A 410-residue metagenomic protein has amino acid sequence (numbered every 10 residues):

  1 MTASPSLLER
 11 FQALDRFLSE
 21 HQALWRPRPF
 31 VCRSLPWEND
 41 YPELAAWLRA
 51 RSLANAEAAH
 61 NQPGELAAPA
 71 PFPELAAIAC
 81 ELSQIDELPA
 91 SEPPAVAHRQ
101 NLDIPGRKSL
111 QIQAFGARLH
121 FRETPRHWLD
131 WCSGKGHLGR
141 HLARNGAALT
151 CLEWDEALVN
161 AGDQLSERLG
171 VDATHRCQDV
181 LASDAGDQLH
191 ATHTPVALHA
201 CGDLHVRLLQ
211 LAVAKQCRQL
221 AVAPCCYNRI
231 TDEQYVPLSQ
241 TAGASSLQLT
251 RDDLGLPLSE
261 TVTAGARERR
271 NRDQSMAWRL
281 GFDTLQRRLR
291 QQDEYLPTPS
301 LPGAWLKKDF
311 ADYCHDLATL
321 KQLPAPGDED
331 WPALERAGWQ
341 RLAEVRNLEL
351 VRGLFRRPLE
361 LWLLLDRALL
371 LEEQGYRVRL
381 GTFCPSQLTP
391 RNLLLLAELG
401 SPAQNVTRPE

Functional and structural regions predicted by a protein language model:
T2-N39, L181, D187-E410: Class I S-adenosyl-L-methionine
E38-H120: Conserved Class I S-adenosyl-L-methionine-dependent methyltransferase catalytic core
P125-G134: Conserved class I S-adenosyl-L-methionine
K135-G146: Conserved SAM-binding loop of SAM-dependent methyltransferases across substrates and taxa, primarily the Class I
A148-E153: Conserved SAM-binding motif I beta-strand of class I
G162-D163: Conserved SAM-binding loop
G170-V180: Conserved SAM-binding strand-loop segment of SAM-dependent methyltransferases
